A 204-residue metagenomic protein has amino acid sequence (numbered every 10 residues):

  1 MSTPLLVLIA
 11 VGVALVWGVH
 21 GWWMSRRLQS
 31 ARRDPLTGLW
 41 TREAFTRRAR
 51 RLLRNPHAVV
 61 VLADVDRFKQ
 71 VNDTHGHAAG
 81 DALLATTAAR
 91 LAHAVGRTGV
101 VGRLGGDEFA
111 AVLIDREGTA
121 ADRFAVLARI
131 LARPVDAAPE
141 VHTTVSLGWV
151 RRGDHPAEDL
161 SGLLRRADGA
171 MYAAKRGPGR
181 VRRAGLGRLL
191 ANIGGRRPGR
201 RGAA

Functional and structural regions predicted by a protein language model:
M1-P35, R42-L53, H57: Signal-transducing coiled-coil linker helices
Q29-R47, A63-G76, A85: Conserved nucleotide-binding and Mg2+-coordinating catalytic segments in signaling enzymes
A31, R50-V59, A63, T74 (+2 more regions): Nucleotide second-messenger and two-component phosphorelay signaling modules
F45, A49, L84, A88-L91 (+2 more regions): Heptad-repeat coiled-coil signal-transmission/dimerization helices
N72-G80, G105-G106: A short glycine-centered flexible hinge/capping loop motif at secondary-structure junctions
D73, I114, R176: Short, conserved catalytic or interaction motifs in soluble domains
A88-R152: GGDEF/GGEEF active-site signature
A138, G162-A203: Catalytic/regulatory signature loops of cyclic-dinucleotide turnover enzymes and related class III nucleotidyl cyclases
